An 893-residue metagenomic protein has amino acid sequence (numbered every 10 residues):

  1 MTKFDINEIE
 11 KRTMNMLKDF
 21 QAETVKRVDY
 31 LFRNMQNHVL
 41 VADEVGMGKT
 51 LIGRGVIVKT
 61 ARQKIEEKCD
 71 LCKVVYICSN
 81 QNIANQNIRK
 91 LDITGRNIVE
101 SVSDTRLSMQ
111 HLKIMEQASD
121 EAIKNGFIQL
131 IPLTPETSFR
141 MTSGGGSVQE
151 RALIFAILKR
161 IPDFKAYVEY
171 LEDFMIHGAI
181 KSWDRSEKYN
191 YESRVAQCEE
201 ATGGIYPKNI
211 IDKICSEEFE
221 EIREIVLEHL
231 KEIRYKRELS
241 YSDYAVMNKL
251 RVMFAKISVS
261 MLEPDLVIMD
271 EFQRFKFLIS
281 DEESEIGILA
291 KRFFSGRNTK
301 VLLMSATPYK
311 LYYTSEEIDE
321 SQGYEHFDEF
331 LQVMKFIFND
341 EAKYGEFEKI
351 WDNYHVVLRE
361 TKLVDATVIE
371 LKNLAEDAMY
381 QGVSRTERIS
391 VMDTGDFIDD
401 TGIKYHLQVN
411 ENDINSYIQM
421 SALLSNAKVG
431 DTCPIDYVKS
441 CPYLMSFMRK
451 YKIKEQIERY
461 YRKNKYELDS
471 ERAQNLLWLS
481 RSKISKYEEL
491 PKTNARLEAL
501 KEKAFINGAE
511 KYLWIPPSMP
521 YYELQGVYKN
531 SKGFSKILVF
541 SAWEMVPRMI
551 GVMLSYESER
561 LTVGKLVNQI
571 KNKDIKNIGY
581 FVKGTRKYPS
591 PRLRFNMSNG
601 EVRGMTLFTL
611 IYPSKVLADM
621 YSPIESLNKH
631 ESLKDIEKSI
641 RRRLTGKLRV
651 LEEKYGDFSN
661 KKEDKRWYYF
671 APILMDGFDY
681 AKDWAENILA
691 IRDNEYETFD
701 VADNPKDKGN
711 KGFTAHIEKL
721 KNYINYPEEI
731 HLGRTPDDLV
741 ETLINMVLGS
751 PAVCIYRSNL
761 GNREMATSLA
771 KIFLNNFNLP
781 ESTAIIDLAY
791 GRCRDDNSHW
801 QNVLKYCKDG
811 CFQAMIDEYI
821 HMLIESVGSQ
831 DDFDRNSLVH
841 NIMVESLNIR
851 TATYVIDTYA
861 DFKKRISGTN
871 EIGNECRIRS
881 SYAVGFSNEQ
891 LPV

Functional and structural regions predicted by a protein language model:
M1-V893: Helicase motor interdomain insertion/brace
